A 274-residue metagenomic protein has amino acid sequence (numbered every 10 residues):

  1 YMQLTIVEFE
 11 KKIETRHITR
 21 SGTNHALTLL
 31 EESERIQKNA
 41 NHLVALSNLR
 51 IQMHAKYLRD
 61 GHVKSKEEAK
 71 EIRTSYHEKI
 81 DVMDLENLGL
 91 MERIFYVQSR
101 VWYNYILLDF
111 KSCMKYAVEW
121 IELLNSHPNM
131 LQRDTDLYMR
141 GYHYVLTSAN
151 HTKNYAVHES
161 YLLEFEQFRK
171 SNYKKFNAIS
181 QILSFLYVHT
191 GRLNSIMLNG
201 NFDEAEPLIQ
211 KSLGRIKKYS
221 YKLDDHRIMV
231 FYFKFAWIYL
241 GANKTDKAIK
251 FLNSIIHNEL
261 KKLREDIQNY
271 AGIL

Functional and structural regions predicted by a protein language model:
Y1, T28-K38, R73-L85, V118-M130 (+3 more regions): Amphipathic alpha-helical segments of tetratricopeptide repeats
Y1-L4, N41-N48, D84-F95, N129-R140 (+3 more regions): Alpha-solenoid helical repeat architecture
E8-H17, N48-S65, I94-D109, M139-N154 (+3 more regions): Tandem amphipathic alpha-helical repeat scaffolds
K12-L85, M91-I94: Amphipathic helix-loop-helix modules that constitute alpha-helical solenoid scaffolds
S21, E67-K70, K111-M114, A156-E159 (+2 more regions): Residue register within tetratricopeptide repeats
R100-Y103, L107-F110, L123-H127, L131-T135 (+2 more regions): Extended alpha-solenoid helical-repeat scaffolds
A149-S171, A178, M197: Large, well-folded core regions of big proteins
L198-L274: Helix-coil-helix junctions within alpha-helical repeat/solenoid scaffolds
